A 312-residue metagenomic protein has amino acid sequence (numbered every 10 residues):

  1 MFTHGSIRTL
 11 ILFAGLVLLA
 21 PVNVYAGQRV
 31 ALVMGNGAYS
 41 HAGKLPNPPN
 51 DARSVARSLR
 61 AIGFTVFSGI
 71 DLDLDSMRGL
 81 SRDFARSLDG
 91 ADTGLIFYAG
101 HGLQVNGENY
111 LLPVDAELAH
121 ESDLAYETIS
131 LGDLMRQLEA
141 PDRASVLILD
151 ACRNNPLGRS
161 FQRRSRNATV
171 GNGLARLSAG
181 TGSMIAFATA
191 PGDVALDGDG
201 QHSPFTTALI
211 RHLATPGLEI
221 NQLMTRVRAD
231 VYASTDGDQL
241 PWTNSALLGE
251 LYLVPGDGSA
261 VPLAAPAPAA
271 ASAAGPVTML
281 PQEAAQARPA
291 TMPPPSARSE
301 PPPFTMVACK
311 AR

Functional and structural regions predicted by a protein language model:
F2-L16, A20-R312: Cysteine endopeptidase catalytic domains of the caspase/legumain-like
